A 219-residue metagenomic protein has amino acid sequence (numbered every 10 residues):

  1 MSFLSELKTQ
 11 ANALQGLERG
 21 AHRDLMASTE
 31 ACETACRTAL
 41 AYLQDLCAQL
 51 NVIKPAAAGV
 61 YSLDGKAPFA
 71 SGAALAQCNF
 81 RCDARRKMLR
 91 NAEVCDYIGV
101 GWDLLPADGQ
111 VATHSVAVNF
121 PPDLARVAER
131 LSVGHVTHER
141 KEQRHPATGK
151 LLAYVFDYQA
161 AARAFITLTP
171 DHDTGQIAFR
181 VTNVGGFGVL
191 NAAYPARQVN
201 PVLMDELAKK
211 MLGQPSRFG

Functional and structural regions predicted by a protein language model:
M1-G219: A composition-biased, non-transmembrane "mature-region" signal
